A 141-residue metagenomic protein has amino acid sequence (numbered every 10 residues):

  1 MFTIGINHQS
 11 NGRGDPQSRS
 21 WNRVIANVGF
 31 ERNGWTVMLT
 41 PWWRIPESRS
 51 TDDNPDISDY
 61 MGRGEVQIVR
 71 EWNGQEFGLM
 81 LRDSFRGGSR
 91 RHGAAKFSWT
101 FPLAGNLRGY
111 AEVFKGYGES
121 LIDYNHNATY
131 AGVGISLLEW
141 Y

Functional and structural regions predicted by a protein language model:
M1-N73, L81-D83, G109, V113-Y117 (+1 more regions): Outer-membrane pore/translocation modules
W72-L107: Glycine/small-residue-rich hydrophobic helix-like segments
P102, N106, F114-S120, L138: Hydrophobic alpha-helical segments
A128-Y141: Outer-membrane beta-barrel "beta-signal"
